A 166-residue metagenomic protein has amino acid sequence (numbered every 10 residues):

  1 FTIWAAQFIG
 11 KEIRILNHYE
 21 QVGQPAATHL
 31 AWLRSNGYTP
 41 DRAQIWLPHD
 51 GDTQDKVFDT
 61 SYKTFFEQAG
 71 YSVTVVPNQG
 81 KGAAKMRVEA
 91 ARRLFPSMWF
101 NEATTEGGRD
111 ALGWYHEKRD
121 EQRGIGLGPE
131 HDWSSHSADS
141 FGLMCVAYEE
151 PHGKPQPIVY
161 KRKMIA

Functional and structural regions predicted by a protein language model:
W4, I9-P129, P151-H152, I158-A166: Mg2+-dependent endonuclease catalytic cores in nucleic-acid-processing enzymes, primarily RNase H-like
P129-H152: Acidic, Mg2+-coordinating catalytic module of metal-dependent nucleases/exonucleases that use a two-metal-ion mechanism
